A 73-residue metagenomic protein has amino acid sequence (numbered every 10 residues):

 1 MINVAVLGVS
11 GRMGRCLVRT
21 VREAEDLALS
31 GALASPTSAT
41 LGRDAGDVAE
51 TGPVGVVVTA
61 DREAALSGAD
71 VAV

Functional and structural regions predicted by a protein language model:
N3, A28-G31, G55-V57: Conserved beta-strand segments of alpha/beta enzyme cores
V4-G8: Conserved N-terminal Rossmann-fold NAD(P)-binding element of oxidoreductases
S10, G14-V18: N-terminal Rossmann NAD(P)H-binding glycine-rich loop of SDR-like oxidoreductase domains
V21-A24, E63: A general structural signal for stabilizing positions within well-ordered secondary structure
E23-T51: NAD(P)-binding Rossmann-fold cofactor-contacting core
P53-A69: Short acidic low-complexity segments
A72-V73: N-terminal Rossmann-like NAD(P) cofactor-binding module of classical short-chain dehydrogenase/reductase
